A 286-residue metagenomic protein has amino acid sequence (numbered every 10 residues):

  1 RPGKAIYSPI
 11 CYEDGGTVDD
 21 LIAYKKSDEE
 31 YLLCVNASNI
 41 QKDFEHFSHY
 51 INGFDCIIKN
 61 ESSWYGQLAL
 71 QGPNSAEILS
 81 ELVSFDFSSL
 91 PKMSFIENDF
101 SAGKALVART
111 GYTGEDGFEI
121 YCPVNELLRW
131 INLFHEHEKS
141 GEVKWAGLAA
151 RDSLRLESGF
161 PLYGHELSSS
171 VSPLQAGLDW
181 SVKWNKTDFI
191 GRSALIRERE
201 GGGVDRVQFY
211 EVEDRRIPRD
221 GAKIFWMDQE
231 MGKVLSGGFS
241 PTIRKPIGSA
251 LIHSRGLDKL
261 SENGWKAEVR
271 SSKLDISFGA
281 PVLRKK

Functional and structural regions predicted by a protein language model:
R1-I10, G16: Acidic, proline/glycine-enriched N-terminal capping motif
P2, Y24-K286: Conserved, structured C-terminal
V18-L21: Short beta-strand and beta-hairpin "edge-sheet" elements
